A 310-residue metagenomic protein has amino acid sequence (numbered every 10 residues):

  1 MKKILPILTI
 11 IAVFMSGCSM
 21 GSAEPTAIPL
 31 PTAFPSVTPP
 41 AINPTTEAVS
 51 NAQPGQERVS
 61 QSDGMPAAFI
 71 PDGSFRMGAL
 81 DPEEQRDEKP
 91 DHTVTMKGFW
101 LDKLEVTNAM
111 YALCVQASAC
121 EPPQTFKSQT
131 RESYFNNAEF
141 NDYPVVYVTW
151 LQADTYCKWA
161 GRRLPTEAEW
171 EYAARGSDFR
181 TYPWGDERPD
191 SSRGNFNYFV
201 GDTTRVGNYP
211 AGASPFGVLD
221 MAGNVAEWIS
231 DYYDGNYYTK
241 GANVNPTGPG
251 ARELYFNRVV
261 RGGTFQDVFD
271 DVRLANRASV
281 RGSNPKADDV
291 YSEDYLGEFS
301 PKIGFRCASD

Functional and structural regions predicted by a protein language model:
K2-L8: Sec-dependent signal peptide recognition, specifically the positively charged N-region followed immediately by
V13, C18-S60: Ser/Thr-rich, Proline-interspersed low-complexity disordered segments
R58-V59, D91, N136, V145 (+2 more regions): Short Gly/Pro-enriched turn/cap motifs at secondary-structure boundaries
D63-R76: Mature N-terminal segment immediately following signal peptide/propeptide cleavage in secreted/periplasmic
M77-E83, T95-S191, Y232-D234, S309-D310: Active-site microenvironments of metalloenzymes and redox enzymes
E83-V94, D202, V225-D310: Surface-exposed recognition segments
E139-D142, N195-A222, A251: Short, well-ordered junction/capping motifs at the entry into regular secondary structure
